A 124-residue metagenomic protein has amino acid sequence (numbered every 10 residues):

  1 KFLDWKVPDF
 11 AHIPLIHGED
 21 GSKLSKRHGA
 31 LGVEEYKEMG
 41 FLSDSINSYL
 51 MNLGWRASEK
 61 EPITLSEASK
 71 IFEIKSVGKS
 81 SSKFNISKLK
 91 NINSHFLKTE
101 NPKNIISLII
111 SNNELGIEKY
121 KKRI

Functional and structural regions predicted by a protein language model:
F2-I124: Catalytic adenosine-cofactor/nucleotide-binding cores of aminoacyl-tRNA synthetases and other
